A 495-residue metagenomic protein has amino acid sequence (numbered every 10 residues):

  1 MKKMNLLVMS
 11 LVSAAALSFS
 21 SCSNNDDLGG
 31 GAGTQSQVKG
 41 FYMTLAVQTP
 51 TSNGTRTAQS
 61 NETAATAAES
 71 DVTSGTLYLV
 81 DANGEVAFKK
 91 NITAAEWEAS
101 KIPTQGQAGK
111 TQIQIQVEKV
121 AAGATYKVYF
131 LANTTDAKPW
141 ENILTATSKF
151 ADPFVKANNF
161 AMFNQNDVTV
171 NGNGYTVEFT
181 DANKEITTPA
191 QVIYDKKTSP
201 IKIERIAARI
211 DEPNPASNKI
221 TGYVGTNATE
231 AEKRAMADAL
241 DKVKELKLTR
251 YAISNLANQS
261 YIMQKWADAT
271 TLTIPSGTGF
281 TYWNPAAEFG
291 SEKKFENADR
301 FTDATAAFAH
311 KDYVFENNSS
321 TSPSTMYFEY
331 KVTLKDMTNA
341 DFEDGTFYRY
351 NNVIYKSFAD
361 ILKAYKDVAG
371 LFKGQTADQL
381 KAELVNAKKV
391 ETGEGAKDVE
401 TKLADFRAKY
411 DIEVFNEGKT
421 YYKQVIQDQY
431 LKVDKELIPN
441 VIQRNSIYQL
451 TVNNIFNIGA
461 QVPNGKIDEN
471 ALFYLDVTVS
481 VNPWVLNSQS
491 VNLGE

Functional and structural regions predicted by a protein language model:
M1-V8: Bacterial N-terminal signal peptides that target proteins for export
L11, N25-Y175, F179-I186, R205 (+3 more regions): Acidic/polar, low-complexity intrinsically disordered N-terminal segments immediately downstream of a Sec signal
S18-S21: C-terminal motif of bacterial Sec signal peptides marking the signal peptidase cleavage site
E62-E141, R209-P213, S217-N454, Q489-E495: Tryptophan-paired
F160-A161, Q165-P189, A252, A257-G279: Short, flexible helix-coil linker/hinge segments at the edges of structured domains or between repeats
A190-K197, Y430: Short linear interaction motifs
S199-K202: Interfacial loop/beta elements and low-complexity acidic/Ser/Thr-rich segments of macromolecular assembly/processing
Q427, V433-E436, P463-L472: Structural preference for solvent-exposed beta-strand-turn elements and adjacent flexible terminal/loop segments within
